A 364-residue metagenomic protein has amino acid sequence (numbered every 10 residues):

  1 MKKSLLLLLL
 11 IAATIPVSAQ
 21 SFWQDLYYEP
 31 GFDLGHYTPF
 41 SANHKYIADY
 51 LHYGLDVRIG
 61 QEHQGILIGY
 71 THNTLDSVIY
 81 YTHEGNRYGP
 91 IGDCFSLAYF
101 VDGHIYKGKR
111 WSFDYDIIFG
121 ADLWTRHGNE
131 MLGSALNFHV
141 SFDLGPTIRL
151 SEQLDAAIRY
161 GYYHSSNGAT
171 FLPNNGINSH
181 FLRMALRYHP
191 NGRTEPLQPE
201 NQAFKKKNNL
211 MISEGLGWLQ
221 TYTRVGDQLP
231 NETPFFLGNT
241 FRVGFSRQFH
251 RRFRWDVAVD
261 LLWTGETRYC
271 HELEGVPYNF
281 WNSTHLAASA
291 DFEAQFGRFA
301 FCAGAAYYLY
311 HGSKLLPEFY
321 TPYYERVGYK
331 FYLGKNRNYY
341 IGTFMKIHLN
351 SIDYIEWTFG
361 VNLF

Functional and structural regions predicted by a protein language model:
M1-E29, W111, I148, P190 (+1 more regions): Bacterial Sec-dependent N-terminal signal peptides
P30-T38, Q61, Y70-T74, F119-H127 (+8 more regions): Transmembrane beta-strands of outer-membrane beta-barrel pores
D33-G54, Y80-P90, Q220-R242: Surface-exposed strand-loop-strand hairpins of Gram-negative outer-membrane beta-barrel proteins
T38-K45, D76-H83, R126-M131, G168-N175 (+5 more regions): Outer-membrane beta-barrel translocator domains and adjoining extracellular loop/strand segments of Gram-negative
I47-Y50, G89-G92, K107-K109, A169-I177 (+4 more regions): Solvent-exposed loop/turn segments connecting transmembrane beta-strands in outer-membrane beta-barrel proteins
Y53-Q61, L97-G103, I117-A121, F142-I148 (+9 more regions): Residues on the lipid-exposed face of transmembrane beta-strands in outer-membrane beta-barrel proteins
H63-Q64, K109-W111, I148-A156, G192-E195 (+3 more regions): Repeated loop/turn-to-beta-strand initiation elements of outer-membrane beta-barrel proteins
N178-L197, I352-F364: Outer-membrane beta-barrel "beta-signal"
